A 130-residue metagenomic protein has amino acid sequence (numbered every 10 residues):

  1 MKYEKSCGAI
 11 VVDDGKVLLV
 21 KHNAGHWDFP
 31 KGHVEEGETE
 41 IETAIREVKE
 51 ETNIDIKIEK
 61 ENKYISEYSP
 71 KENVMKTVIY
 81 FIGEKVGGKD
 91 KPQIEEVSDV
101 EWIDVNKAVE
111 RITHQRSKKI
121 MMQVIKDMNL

Functional and structural regions predicted by a protein language model:
M1-F29: N-terminal strand-loop-strand
C7, I56-E59: Small-residue-enriched segments and motifs
V34-K57, Y64-Q123: Unchanged
Q123-L130: C-terminal alpha-helix
